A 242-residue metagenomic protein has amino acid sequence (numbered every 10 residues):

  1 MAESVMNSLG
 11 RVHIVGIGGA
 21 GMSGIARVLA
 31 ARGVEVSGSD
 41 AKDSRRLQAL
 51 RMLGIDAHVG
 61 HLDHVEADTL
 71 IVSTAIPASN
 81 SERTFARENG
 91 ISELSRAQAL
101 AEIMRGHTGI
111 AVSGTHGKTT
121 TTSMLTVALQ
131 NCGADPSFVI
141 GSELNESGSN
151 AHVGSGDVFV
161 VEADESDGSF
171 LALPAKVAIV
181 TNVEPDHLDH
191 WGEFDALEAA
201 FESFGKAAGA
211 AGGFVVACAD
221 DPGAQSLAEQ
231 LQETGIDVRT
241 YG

Functional and structural regions predicted by a protein language model:
M1-D56, E66, L70, E88-I91 (+3 more regions): ATP-dependent carboxylate-amine ligase
V28-A31, R51, V59, V65 (+1 more regions): Phosphate-binding loop of NTP-binding sites
G242: N-terminal beta-hairpin/loop module of FHA
